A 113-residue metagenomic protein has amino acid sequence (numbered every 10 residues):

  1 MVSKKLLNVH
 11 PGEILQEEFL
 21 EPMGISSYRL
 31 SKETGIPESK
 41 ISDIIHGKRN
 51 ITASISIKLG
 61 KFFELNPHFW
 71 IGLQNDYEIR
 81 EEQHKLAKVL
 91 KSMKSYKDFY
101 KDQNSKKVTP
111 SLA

Functional and structural regions predicted by a protein language model:
M1-I25, S111-A113: A short, Lys/Arg-rich alpha-helix, primarily the initiator
E21, K32, D43, K61: Alpha-helical residues within the helix-turn-helix
S26-S31, L59: Short alpha-helical "recognition helix" segments of helix-turn-helix
R29, K40, F69: Residues in the helix-turn-helix
G35-I51: Recognition helix of helix-turn-helix/homeodomain-like DNA-binding domains that insert into the DNA major groove
K48-K61: Short, basic-rich loop-to-helix N-cap that marks the start of a DNA-contacting helix
G72-A113: Short, charged recognition helix plus adjacent turn of helix-turn-helix-like nucleic-acid-binding domains
